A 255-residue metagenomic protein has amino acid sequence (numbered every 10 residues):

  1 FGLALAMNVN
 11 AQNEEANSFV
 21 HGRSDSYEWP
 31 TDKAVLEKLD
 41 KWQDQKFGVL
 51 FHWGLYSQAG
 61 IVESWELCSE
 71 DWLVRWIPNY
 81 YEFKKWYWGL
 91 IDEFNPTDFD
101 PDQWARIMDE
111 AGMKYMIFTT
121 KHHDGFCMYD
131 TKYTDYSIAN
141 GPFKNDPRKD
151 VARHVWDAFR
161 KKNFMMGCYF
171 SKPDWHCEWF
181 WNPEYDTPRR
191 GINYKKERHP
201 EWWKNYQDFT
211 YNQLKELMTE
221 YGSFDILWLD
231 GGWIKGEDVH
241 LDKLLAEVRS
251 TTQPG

Functional and structural regions predicted by a protein language model:
F1-E14: Bacterial Sec-dependent N-terminal signal peptides
Q12-G255: Mature catalytic domains of secreted/periplasmic carbohydrate-active enzymes
